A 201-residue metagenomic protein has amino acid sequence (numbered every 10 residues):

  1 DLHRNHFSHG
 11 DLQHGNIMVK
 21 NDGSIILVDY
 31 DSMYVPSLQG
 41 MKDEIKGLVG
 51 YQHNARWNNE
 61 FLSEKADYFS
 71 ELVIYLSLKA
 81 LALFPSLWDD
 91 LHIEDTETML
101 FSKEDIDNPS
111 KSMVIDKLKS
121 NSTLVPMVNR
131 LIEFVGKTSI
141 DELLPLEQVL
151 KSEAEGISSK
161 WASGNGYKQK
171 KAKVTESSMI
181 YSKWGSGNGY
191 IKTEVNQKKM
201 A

Functional and structural regions predicted by a protein language model:
H3-G15, V19-K20: Catalytic-loop of the protein kinase fold
D29-Y34: Activation of the activation-loop gatekeeper triad in protein kinase-fold domains
M41-R56: Conserved activation segment of eukaryotic-like protein kinases, specifically the C-terminal portion of the activation
R56-K65: Conserved end of the kinase activation segment
I74-L78: Conserved hydrophobic scaffold of the eukaryotic protein kinase-like catalytic domain
A80-G185, G189-Y190: Helical subdomain adjoining the active site within ATP-dependent kinase catalytic cores
